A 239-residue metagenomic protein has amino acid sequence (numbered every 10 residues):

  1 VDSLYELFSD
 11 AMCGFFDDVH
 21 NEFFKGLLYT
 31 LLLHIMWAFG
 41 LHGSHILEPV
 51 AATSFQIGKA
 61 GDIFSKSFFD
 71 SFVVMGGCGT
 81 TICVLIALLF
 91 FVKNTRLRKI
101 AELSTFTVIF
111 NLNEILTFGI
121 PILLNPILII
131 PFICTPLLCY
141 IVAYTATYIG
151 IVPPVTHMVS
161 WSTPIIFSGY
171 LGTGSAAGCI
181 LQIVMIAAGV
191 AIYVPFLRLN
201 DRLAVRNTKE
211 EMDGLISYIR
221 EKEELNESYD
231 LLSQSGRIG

Functional and structural regions predicted by a protein language model:
V1, Y5, S9, D17 (+6 more regions): Short, structured coil/loop segments at alpha-helix boundaries
V1-T53: Aromatic-rich transmembrane-lumenal/periplasmic boundary elements in polytopic membrane proteins
N21-F39, S65-G79, S168-A191: Hydrophobic alpha-helical transmembrane segments
G26, T30, H34, A38-H45 (+7 more regions): Transmembrane alpha-helical segments of multi-pass membrane transport proteins and ion-pumping complexes
A51-F132: Helix-loop-helix junctions within the multi-pass membrane cores of secondary transporters/permeases
A60-F64, T117-G236: Transmembrane alpha-helical segments and their short flanking loops that form helix-hairpins/helix-helix interfaces
